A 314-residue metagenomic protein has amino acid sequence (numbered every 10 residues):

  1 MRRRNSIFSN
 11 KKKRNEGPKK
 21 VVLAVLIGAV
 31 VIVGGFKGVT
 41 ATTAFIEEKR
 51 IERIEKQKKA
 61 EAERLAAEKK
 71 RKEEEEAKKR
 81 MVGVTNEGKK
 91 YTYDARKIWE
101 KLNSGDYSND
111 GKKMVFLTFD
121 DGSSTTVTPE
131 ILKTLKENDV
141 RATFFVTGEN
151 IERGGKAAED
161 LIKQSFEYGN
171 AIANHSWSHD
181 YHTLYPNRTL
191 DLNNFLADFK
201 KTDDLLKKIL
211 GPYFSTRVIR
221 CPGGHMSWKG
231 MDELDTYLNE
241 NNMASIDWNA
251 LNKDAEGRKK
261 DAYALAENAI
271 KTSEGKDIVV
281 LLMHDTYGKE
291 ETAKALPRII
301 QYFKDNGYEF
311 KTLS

Functional and structural regions predicted by a protein language model:
R2-K13, K19-L117, S124-P129, E137 (+3 more regions): N-terminal pre-catalytic segment of deacetylase/amide-hydrolase enzymes
N15, A24, F195-F199: Amphipathic, non-transmembrane alpha-helical scaffold segments
K19, V25-A29, D160, S165 (+1 more regions): Hydrophobic alpha-helical context, especially transmembrane and signal-peptide helices
V31-I32, L132, N187, L296: Hydrophobic alpha-helical membrane context
V82-L190, K200-R217: Active-site beta->alpha N-cap acidic-glycine motif
A157, W177-L282, T286-K304, Y308-E309 (+1 more regions): Catalytic domains of cell-wall/extracellular-matrix polysaccharide-remodeling enzymes, centered on de-N-acetylation
